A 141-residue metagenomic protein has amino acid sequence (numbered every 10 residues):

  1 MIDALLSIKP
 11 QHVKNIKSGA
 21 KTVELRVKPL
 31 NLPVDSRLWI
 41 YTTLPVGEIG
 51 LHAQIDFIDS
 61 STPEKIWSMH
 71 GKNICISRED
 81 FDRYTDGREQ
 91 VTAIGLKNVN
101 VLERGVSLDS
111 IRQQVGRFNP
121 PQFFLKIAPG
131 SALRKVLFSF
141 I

Functional and structural regions predicted by a protein language model:
M1-D3, I8-L30, V34, P45-G50 (+1 more regions): Contiguous surface segments at macromolecular interaction interfaces
R37-Y41: A short beta-strand element within beta-rich, extracytoplasmic domains of secreted/secretory-pathway proteins
